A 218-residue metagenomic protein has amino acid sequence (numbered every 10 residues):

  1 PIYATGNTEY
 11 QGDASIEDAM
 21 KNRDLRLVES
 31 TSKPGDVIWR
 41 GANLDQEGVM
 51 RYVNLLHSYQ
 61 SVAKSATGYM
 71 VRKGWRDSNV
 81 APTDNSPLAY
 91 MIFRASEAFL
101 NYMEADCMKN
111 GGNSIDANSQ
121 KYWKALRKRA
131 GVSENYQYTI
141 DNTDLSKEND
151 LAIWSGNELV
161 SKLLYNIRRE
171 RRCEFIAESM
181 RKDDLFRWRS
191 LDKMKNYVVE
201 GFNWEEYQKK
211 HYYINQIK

Functional and structural regions predicted by a protein language model:
P1-K218: Acidic/polar-rich alpha-helix caps and helix-coil junctions
